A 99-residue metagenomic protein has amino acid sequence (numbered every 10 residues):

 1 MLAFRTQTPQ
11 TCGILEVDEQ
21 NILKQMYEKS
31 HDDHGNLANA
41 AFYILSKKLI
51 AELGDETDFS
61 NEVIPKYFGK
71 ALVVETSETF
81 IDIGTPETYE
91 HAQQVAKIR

Functional and structural regions predicted by a protein language model:
M1-R5: A short, conserved acidic/glycine-rich loop-to-beta-strand motif that forms the donor nucleotide-sugar/metal
Q7-P9, I22-R99: Catalytic-core segments of class I nucleotidyltransferases/pyrophosphorylases that form NMP-activated intermediates
E16-I22: Short acidic-glycine loop/turn motifs at beta-strand connectors
